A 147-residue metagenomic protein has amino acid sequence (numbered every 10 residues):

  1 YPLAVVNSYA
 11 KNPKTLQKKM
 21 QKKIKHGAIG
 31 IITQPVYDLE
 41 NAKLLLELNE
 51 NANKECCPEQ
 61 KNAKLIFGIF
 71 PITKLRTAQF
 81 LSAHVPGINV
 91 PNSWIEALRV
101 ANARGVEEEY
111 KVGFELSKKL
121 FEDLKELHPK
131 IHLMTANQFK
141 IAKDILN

Functional and structural regions predicted by a protein language model:
Y1-A4, L45-I69, D144-N147: Alpha-helix-loop-beta-strand connector modules within alpha/beta enzyme cores
Y1-K14, L124-K125: Glycine/proline-rich, positively charged, aromatic-decorated active-site loop/lid region on the catalytic face
V5-A10, N62-L120, N137: Active-site pocket-lining/capping segments in soluble small-molecule metabolic enzymes
N12-I24, G113-D123: Short, acidic/polar
P13-T15, P35-N53, Q138-I145: Active-site-adjacent beta->alpha loops and helix N-cap segments on the catalytic face of soluble alpha/beta enzymes
K23, G27, F67, I131: Conserved, mostly hydrophobic/aromatic
I29-L39, K111-V112, H132-T135: Catalytic beta/alpha-barrel core
